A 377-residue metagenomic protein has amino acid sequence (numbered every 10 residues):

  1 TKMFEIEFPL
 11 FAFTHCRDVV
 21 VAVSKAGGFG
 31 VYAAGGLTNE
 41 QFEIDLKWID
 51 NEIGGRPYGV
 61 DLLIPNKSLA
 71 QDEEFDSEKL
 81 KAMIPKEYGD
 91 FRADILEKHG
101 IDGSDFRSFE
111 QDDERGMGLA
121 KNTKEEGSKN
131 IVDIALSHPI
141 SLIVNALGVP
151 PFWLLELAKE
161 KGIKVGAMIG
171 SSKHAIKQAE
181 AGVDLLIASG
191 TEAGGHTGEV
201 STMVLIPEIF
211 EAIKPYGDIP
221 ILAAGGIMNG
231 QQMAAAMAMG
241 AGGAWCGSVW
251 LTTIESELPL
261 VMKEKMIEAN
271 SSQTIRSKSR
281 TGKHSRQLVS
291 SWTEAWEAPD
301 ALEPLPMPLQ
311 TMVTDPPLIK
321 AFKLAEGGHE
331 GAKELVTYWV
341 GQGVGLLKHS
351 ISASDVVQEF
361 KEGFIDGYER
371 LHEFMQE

Functional and structural regions predicted by a protein language model:
T1-Y216: Active-site entrance/lid segments in N-terminal catalytic domains of soluble metabolic enzymes
F13, Y32, N145, A223-A224 (+2 more regions): Thr-Gly-centered strand-to-loop micro-motif
S77-R92, H196-P220, M228-E377: Conserved active-site-proximal phosphate/metal-binding subdomains
V149, I227-M228: Residue-level detector of alpha-helix initiation sites
